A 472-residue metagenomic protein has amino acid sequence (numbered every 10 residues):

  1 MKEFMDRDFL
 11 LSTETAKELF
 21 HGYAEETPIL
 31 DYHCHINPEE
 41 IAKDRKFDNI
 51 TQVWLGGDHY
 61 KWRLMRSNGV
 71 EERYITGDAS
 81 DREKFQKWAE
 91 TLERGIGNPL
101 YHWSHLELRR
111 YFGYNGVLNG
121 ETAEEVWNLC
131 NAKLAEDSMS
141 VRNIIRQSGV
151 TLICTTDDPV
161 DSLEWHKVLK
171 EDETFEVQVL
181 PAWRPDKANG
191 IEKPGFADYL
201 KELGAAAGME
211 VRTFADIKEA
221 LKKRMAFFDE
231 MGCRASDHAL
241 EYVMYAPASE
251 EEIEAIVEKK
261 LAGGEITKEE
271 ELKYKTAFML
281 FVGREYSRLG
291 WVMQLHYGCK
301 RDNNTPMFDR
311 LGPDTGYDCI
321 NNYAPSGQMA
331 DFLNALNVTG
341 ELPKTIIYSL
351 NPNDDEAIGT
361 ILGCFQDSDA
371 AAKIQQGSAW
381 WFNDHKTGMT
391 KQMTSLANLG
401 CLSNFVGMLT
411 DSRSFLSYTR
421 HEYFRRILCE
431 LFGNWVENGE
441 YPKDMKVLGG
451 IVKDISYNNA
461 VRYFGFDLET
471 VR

Functional and structural regions predicted by a protein language model:
K2-L289, E341-P343, I347-P352, E356-G359 (+1 more regions): Metal-cofactor-binding active-site regions of metalloenzymes
E270, T315-C319: Metal/cofactor-centered catalytic core regions of large enzymes
M293-L295: C-terminal amphipathic alpha-helical interaction region
N304: Hard-cation-handling environments
F308-G316: Short glycine/proline- and charge-enriched loop/turn segments that cap or connect secondary-structure elements
Y323-M329: Divalent-cation-assisted or electrostatically stabilized phosphate/pyrophosphate-binding catalytic cores
F332-V338: Short, basic/hydrophobic alpha-helical segments
